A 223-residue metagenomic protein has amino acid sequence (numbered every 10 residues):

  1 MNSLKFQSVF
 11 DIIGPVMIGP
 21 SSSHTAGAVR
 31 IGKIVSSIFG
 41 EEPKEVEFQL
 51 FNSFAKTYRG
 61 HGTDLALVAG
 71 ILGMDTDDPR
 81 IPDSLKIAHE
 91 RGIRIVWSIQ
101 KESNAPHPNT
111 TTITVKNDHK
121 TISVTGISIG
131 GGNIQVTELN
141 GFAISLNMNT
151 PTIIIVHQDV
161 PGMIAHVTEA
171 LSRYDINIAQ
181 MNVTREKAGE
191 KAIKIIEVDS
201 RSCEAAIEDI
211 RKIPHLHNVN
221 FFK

Functional and structural regions predicted by a protein language model:
M1-V9, G40-K44: Acidic-glycine-rich active-site phosphate/pyrophosphate-binding loop
V9-I13, L146-N149: Gly-rich Lys/Arg/Thr-decorated short loops/hinges at beta-loop-alpha junctions or inter-strand turns that position
G14-G32: Conserved phosphate/anionic-ligand binding catalytic regions in large, soluble enzymes, centered on
G32-I38: Histidine-anchored nucleotide/phosphate-binding helix
E47, F51-E90: A structural-propensity feature for long, helix-poor, extended segments
T57-L65, T110, K191-E197: Short glycine/threonine-rich loop-to-helix capping motif typified by GTGT followed within a few residues by an Asp-Pro
L72-D118: Contiguous domain-boundary segments centered on the initiation and propagation of an alpha-helix
I95-W97, N104, T121-K223: A conserved regulatory-domain signal marking ACT and ACT-like small-molecule sensing domains and adjacent regulatory
